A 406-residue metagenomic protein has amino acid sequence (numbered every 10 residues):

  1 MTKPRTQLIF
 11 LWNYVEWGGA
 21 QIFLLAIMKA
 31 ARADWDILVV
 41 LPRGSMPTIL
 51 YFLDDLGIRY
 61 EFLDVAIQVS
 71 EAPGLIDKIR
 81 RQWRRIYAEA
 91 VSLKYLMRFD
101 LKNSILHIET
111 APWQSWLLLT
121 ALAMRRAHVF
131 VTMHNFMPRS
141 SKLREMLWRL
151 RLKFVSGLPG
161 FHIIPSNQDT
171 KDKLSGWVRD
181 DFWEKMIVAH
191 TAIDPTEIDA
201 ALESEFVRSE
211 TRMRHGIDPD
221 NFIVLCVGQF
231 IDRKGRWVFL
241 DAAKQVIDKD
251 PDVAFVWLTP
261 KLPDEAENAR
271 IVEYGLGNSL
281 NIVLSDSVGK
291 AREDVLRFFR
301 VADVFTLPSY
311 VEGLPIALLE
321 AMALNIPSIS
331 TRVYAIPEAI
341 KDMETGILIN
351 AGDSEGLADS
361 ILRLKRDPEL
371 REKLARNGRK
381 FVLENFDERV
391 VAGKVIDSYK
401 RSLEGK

Functional and structural regions predicted by a protein language model:
G18-A26, F222-Q245, E355: A conserved mid-protein helix/loop that constitutes part of the nucleotide-sugar donor-binding site
I108-Q114: Short His-centered aromatic/hydrophobic patch
L158-K185, H190-A200: A short, active-site helix/loop in glycosyltransferases that binds the activated sugar's phosphate group
N268-G289: Nucleotide-activated donor-binding/catalytic signature segment of Leloir-type glycosyltransferases, i.e., the conserved
R292, R297-A302: Short alpha-helical donor nucleotide-sugar binding micro-motif in glycosyltransferases
Y310: Aromatic "clamp/platform" in nucleotide-sugar-dependent glycosyltransferases that forms part of the donor/acceptor
P327-S330, I340: Short hydrophobic beta-strand element within catalytic cores of glycosyltransferases and related nucleotide-activated
D342-M343, I347-S354, R363-P368: Conserved acidic donor-binding segment of nucleotide-sugar-dependent glycosyltransferases
